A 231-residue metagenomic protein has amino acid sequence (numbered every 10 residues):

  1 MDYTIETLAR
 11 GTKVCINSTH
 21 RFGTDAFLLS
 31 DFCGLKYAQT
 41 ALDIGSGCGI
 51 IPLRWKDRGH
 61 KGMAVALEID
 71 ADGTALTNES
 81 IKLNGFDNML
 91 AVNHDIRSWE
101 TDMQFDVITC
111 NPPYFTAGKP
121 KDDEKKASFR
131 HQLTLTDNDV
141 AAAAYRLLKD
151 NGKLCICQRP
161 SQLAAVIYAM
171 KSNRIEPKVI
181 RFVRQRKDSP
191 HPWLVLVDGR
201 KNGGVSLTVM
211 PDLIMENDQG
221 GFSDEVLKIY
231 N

Functional and structural regions predicted by a protein language model:
D2-T40, S46-C48, L53-R54, D212: SAM-dependent Rossmann-like transferase core, predominantly class I methyltransferases with a strong bias toward
A9, K36, G59-K61, F86 (+2 more regions): Short, well-ordered coil/turn elements that cap or connect secondary structure elements
K13, M63, N88-L90, E176-V179: Conserved beta-strand segments of alpha/beta enzyme cores
T19-F22, T136-Q185, P190-P192: Conserved Class I SAM-dependent methyltransferase catalytic core
L29, N111, V140, G199: Residue-level signal for inorganic ion chemistry
D31-M103, V107-C110, T116-K121: Conserved SAM/SAH cofactor-binding pocket of Class I
P112-D139: Mobile active-site "lid"/loop adjacent to the S-adenosyl-L-methionine
D188-N231: SAM/dcSAM-binding transferase cores
